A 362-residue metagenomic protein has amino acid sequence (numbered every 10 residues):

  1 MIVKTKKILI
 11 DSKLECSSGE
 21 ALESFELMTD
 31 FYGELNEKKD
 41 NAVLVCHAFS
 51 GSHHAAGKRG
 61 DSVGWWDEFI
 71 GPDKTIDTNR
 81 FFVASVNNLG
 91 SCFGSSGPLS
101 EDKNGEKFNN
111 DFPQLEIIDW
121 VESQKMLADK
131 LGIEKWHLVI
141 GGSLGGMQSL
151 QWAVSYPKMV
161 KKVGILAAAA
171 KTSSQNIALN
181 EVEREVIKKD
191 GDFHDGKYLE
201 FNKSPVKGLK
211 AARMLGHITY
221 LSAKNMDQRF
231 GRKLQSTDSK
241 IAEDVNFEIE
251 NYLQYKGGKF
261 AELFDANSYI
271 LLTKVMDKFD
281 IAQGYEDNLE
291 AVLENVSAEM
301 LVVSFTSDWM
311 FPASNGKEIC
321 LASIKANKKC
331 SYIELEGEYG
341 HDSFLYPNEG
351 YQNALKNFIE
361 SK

Functional and structural regions predicted by a protein language model:
M1-V45, R59: Catalytic-loop region of hydrolases
D30, E34-D102: N-terminal cap/lid subdomain of alpha/beta-hydrolase-fold enzymes
V63, K74-A128, I177, E181-L199: Cap/lid segment of the alpha/beta-hydrolase catalytic domain
K135-Q175: Conserved hydrolase catalytic core segment
I165-K259: Alpha/beta-hydrolase-fold enzymes
V296, V302-S304: Short beta-strand/loop motif that positions the catalytic acidic residue of the alpha/beta-hydrolase fold
W309-N315: Conserved alpha/beta-hydrolase "acid-adjacent" motif
E318, I324-K362: Catalytic active-site module of serine/aspartate enzymes centered on a nucleophile-bearing elbow/loop
